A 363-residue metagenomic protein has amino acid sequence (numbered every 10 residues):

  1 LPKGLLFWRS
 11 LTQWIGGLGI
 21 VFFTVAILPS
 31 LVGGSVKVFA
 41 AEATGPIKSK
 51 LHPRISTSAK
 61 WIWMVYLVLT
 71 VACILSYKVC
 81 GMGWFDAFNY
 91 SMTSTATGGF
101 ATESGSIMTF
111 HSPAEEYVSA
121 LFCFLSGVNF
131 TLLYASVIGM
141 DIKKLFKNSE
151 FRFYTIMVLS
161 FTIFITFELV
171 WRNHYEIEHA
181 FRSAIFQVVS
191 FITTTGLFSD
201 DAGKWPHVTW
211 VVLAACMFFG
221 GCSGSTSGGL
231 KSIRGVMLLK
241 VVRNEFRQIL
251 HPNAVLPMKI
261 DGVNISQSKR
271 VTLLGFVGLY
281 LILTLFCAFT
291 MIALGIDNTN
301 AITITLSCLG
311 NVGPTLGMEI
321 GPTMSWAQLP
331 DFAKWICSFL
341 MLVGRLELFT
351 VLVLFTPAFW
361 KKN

Functional and structural regions predicted by a protein language model:
L1-N363: Membrane-proximal intracellular helices of multi-pass ion channels
